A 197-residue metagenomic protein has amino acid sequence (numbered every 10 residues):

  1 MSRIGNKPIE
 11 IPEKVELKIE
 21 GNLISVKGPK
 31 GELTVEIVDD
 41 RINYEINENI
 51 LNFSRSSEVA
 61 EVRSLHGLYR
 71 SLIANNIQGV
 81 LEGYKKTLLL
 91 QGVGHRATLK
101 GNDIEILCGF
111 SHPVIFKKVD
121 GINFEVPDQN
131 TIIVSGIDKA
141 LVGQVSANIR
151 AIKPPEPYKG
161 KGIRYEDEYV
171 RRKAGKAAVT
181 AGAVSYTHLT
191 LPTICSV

Functional and structural regions predicted by a protein language model:
S2-H66, R70-Q78, E82-S135, K139-S146 (+3 more regions): N-terminal intrinsically disordered, cationic/polar leader segments that include organellar targeting peptides
Y186-T193: Conserved small/polar residues in nucleotide/adenosyl-binding loops
